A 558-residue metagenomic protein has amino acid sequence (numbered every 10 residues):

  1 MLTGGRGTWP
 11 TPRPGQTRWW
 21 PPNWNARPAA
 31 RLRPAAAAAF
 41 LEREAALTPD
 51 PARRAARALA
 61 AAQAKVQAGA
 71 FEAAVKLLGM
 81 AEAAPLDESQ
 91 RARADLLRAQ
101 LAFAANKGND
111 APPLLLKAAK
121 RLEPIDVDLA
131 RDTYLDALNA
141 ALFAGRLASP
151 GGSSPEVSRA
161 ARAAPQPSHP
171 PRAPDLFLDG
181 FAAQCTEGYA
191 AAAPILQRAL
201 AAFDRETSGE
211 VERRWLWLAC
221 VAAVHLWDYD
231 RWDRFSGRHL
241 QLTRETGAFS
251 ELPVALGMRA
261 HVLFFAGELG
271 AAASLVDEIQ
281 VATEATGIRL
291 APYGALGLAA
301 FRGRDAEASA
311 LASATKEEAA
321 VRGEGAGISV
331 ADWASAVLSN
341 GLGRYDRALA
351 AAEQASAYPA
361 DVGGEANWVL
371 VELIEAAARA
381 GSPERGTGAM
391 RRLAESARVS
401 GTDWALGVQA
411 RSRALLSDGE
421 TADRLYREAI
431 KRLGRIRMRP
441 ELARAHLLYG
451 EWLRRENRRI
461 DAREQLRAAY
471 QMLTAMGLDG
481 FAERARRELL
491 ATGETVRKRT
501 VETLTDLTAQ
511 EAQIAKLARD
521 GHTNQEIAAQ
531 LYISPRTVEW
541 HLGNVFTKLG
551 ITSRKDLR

Functional and structural regions predicted by a protein language model:
M1-R53, L59, A377-R385, E395 (+1 more regions): Short secondary-structure boundary elements
P22-A36, L178-C185, L416-G419: Alpha-helical segment of the N-proximal tetratricopeptide repeat
A26-R27, A55-Q67, A92-A104, R131-A144 (+3 more regions): Non-membrane alpha-helical segments in proteins
P28, I527-A528: The alpha-helix within a helix-turn-helix
A39-A45, P51, A68-A102, A111-P113 (+13 more regions): Helix-coil-helix junctions within alpha-helical repeat/solenoid scaffolds
Q530-L531, K548: Residues within the alpha-helical elements of helix-turn-helix
T537: Residues in the helix-turn-helix
F546-R558: Basic, Lys/Arg-enriched C-terminal extension of HTH/homeodomain DNA-binding domains
